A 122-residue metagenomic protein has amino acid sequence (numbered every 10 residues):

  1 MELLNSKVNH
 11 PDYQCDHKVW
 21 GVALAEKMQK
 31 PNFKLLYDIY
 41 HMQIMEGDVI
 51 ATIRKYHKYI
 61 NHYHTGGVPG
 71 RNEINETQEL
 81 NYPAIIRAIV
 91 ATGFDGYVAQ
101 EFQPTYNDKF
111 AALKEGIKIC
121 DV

Functional and structural regions predicted by a protein language model:
M1-L3, A99: Short beta-strand segments at enzyme active-site cores
L3-L4, G66: Active-site-proximal beta-strand/loop segments in catalytic clefts of secreted hydrolases
N5-S6, H41: Solvent-exposed loop/turn segments at secondary-structure junctions within structured extracellular/periplasmic domains
S6-Y13, R71: Surface-exposed cleft-lining segments at the edges of enzyme active sites
C15-Y37, H41-V122: Histidine-acidic metal/acid-base catalytic patches
